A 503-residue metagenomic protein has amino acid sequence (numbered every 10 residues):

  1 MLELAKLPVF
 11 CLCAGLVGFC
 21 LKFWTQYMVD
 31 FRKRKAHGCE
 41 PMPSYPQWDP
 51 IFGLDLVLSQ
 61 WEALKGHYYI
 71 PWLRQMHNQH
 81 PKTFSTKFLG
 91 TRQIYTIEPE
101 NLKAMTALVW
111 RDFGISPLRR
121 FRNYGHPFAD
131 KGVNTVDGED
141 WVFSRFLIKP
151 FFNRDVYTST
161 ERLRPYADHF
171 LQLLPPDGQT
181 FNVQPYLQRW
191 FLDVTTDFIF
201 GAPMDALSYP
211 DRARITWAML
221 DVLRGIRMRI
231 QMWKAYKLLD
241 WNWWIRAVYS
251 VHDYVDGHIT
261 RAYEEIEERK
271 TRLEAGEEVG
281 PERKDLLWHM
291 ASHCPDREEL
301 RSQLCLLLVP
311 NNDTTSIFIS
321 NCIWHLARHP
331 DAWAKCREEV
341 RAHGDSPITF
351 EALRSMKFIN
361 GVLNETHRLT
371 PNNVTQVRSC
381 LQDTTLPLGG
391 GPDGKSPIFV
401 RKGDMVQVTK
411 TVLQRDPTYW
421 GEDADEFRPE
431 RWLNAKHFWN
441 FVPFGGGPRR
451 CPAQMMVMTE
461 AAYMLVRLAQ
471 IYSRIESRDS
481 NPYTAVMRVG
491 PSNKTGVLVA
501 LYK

Functional and structural regions predicted by a protein language model:
L2-D130, N134-F143, Y157-Q172, A247 (+3 more regions): N-terminal membrane-proximal hinge/A-helix region immediately C-terminal to the signal-anchor transmembrane segment
C13, I115-R122, T158-I319: Cytochrome P450 heme-thiolate monooxygenase catalytic core
W110, G394, V408-A435: Conserved cytochrome P450 K-helix/beta-meander segment immediately N-terminal to the heme-binding cysteine loop
N153-Y157, F350-M356, C451: Conserved, non-catalytic sequence blocks in retroelement Pol enzymes and Pol-derived host proteins
P176, D205, P330-A332, H437 (+1 more regions): Cytochrome P450 heme-binding "Cys pocket" and the immediately downstream C-terminal segment
R214-W217, D221, T271-P281, H325-T375 (+4 more regions): Cytochrome P450 I-helix active-site segment
T314-A327, M464: Short, small-residue alpha-helix embedded
